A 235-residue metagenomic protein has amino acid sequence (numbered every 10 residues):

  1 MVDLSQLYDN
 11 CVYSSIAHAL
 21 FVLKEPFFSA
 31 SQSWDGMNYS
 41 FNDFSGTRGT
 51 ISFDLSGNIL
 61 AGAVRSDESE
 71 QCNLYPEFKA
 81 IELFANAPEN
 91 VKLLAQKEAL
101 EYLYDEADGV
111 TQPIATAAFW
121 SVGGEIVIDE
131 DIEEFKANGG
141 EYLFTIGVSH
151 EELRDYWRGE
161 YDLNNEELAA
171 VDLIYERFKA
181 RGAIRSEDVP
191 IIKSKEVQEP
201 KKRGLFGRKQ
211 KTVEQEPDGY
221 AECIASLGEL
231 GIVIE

Functional and structural regions predicted by a protein language model:
M1-G46, L55-S56, Q71-E235: N-terminal domain-onset segments
N42, G62-A63: Pocket-edge structural micro-motifs
N58-L60: Primarily extracytoplasmic ectodomains and periplasmic/lumenal surface modules that are beta-strand-rich
A63-Q71: Short, solvent-exposed aromatic-acidic interface loops
